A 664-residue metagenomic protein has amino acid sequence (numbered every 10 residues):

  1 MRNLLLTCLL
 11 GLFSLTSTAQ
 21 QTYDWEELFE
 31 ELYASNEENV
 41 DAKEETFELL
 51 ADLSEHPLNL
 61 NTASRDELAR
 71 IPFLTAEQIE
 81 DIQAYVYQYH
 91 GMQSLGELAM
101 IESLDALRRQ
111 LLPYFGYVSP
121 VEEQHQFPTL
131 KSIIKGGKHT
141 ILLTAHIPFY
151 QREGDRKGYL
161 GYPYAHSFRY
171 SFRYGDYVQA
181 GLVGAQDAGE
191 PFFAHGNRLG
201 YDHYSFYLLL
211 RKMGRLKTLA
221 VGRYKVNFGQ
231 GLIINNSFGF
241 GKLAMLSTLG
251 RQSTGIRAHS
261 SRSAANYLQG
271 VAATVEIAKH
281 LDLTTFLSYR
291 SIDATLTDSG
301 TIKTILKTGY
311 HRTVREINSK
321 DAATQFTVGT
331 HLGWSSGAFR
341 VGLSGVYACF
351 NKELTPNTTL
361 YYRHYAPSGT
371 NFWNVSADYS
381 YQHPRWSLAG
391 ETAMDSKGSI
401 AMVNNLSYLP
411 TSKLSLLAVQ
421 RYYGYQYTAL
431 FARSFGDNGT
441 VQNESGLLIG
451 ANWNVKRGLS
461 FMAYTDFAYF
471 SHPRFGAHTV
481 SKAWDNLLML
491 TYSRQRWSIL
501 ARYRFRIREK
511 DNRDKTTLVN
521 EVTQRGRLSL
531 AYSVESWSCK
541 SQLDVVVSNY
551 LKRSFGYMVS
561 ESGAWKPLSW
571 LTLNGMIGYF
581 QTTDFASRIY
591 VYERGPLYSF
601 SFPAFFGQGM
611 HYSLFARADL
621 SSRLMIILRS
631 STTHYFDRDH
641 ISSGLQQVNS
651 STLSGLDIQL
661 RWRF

Functional and structural regions predicted by a protein language model:
M1-L4: Positively charged n-region of N-terminal signal peptides that target proteins for export
T7-S14: Bacterial N-terminal signal peptides
A19-L209, G214, R223-N227: Compositionally biased linear targeting/interaction segments
Y159-P163, L268, D321-P356, H364-F664: Exposed, low-structure sequence patches enriched in small/polar residues
A185-H203, R257-A264, N318-D321, A393-D395 (+1 more regions): Outer-membrane beta-barrel proteins
L199-D293, K413-A429, W570-F585: Outer membrane beta-barrel
F240-R251, T297-V314, Y365, R594-S599: Surface-exposed loop/turn segments flanking beta-strands in extracellular/periplasmic regions
A265-T313, D321-G333: Aromatic- and glycine-enriched pocket-lining scaffold segments that form the walls of small-molecule binding clefts
